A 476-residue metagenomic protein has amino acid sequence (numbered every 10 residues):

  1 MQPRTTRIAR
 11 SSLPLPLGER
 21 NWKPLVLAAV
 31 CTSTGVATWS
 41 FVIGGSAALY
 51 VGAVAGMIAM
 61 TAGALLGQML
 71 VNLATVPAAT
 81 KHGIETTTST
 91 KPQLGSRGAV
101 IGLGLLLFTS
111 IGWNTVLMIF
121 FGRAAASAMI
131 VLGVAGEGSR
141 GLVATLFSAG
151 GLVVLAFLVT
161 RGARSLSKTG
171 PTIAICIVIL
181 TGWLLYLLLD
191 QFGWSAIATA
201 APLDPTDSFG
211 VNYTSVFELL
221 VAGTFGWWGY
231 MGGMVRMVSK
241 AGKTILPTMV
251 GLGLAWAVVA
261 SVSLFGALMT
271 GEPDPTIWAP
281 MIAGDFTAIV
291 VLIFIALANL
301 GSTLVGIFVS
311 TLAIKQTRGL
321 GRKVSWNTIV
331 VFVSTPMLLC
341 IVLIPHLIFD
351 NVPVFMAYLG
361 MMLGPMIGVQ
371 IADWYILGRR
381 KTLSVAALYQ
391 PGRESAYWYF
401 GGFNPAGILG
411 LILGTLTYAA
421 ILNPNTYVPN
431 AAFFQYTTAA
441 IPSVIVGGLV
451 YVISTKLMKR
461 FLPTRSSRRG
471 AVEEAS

Functional and structural regions predicted by a protein language model:
M1-M57, T181-L185, L203-F217, R236-A241 (+1 more regions): Membrane-interface "cap" regions at the ends of multi-pass membrane proteins
P14, G18, I367-V450, R465-R468: C-terminal membrane-solvent junction of multi-pass transporters and transport-like membrane proteins
W22-S40, L187-F192, P202-G266, D285-G306 (+1 more regions): Hydrophobic, membrane-embedded alpha-helices of multi-pass small-molecule transporters
V30-C31, L103, V131-R161, I175-L185 (+5 more regions): Transmembrane alpha-helical segments of multi-pass small-molecule transport proteins
G44-V76, G98-G104, A126, P247 (+2 more regions): Extracellular loop-to-transmembrane helix junctions
M60-L94, L103-I119, G266, V452-L462: Juxtamembrane transmembrane-helix boundary signature
M118, R123-A126, C176-P202, V216 (+4 more regions): Hydrophobic alpha-helical segments and their helix-loop junctions in multi-pass secondary transporters
L146-D190, I245-L252, F355-G364, G368: Membrane-interface loop-to-helix entry segments
